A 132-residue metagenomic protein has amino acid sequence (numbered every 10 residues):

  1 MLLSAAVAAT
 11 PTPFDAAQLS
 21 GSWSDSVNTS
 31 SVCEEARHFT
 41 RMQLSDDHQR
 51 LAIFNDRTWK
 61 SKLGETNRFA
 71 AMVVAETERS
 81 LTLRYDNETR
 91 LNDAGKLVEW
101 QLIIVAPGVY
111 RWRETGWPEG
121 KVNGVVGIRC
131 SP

Functional and structural regions predicted by a protein language model:
M1-A9: Hydrophobic h-region of N-terminal signal peptides that target proteins for export in Gram-negative bacteria
M1-L2, Q18, Q101: Acidic/proline-rich low-complexity IDRs
T12-F14, L19-I53, D93-G95, K121: Short, solvent-exposed loop/hinge segments that bridge or flank secondary-structure elements
P13-Q18, Q43-H48, M72-S80, I104-P107 (+1 more regions): A short, structured loop/turn motif at beta-sheet edges
A16, D25, R41, D56 (+6 more regions): Intrinsically disordered, low-complexity regions enriched in small/polar residues
V27-V32, T77-P132: Beta-sheet ligand-binding and adhesion/scaffold domains
E34-E76, E114: N-terminal glycine/threonine-rich, aromatic-flanked beta-hairpin/loop signature
